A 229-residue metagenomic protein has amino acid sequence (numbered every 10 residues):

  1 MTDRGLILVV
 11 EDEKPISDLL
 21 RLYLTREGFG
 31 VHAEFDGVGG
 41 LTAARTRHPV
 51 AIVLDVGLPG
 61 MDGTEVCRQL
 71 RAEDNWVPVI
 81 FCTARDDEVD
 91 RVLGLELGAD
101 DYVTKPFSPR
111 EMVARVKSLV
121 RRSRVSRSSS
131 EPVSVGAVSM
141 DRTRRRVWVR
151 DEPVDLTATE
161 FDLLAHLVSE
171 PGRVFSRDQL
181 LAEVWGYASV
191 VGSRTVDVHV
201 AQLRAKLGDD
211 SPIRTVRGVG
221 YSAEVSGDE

Functional and structural regions predicted by a protein language model:
M1-V125: N-terminal/domain-start alpha-helical segments
D3, V225-E229: Generic C-terminal helix-cap and adjacent flexible tail
D3-L6, K117-V174: Short, Lys/Arg-enriched segments at the junction into DNA-binding effector domains of transcriptional regulators
G57, Q69, P78-I80, R91 (+7 more regions): Residue-level recognition of specific faces of alpha-helices
G57, T83, S134, W148 (+2 more regions): Conserved beta-strand segments that form the floor/walls of ligand-binding pockets within enzyme and binding domains
A99, T104, R146, D151-P212 (+2 more regions): Positively charged, aromatic-enriched patches within helix-turn-helix-type DNA-binding elements, predominantly
R110, G136-V138, T143, D178 (+1 more regions): Structural detector for helix-capping/boundary residues
